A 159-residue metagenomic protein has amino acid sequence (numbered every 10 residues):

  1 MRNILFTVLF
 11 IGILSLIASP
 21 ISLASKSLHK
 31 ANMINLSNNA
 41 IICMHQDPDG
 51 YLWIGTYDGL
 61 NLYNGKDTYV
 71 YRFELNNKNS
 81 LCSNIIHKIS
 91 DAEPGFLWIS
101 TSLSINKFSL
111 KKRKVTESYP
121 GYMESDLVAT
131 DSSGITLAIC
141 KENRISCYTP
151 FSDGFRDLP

Functional and structural regions predicted by a protein language model:
M1-P159: Carboxylate-rich, polar loop motifs that coordinate divalent cations or form catalytic acidic clusters
